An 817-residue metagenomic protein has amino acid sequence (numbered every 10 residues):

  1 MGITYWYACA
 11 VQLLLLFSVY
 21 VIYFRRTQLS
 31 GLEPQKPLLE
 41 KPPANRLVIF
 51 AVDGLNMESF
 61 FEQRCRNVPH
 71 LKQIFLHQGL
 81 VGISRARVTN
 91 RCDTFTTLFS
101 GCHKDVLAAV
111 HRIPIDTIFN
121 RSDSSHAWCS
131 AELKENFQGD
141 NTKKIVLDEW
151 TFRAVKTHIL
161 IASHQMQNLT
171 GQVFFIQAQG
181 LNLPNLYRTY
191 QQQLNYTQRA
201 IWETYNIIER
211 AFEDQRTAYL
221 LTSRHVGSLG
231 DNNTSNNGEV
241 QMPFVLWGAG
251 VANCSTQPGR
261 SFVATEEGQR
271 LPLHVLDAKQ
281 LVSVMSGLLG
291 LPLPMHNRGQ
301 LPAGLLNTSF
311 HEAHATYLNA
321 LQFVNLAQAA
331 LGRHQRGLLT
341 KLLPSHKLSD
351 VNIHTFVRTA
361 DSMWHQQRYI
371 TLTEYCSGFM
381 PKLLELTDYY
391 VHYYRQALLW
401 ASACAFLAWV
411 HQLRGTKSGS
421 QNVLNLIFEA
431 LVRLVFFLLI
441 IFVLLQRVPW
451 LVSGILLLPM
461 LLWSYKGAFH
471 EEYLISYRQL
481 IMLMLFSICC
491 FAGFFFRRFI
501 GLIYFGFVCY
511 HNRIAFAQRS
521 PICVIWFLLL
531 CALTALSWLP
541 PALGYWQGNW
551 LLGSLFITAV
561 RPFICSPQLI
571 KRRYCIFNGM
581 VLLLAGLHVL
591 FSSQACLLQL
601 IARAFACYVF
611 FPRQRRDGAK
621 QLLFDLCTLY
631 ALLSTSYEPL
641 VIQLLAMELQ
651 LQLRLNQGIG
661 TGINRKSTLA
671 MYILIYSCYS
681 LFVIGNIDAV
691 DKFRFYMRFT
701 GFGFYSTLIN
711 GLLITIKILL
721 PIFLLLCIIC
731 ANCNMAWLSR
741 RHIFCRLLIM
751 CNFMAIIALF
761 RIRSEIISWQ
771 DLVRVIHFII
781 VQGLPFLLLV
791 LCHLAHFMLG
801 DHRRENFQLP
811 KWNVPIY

Functional and structural regions predicted by a protein language model:
M1-N45, S59-V68, K72-F75, T89-T96 (+5 more regions): N-terminal secretory/membrane-targeting segments
A10-L15, P43-I49, G54-G171, Q179-N182 (+1 more regions): Active-site-proximal alpha/beta segments of enzymes that process anionic O-linked groups
L13-F24, Y393-Y817: Alpha-helical transmembrane segments of integral membrane proteins
E40-P42, E149-L169, F174-I176, G180-N233 (+1 more regions): A long, amphipathic alpha-helix that forms part of the scaffold/cap immediately adjacent to metal-dependent active
G54, R224-G227, G250: Active-site metal-binding loops of divalent metal-dependent hydrolases
S59-R64, F137-G139, N185-Y187, G230-T234 (+1 more regions): Short, solvent-exposed loop/turn and secondary-structure capping segments
C92-G101, T234-P292: Substrate-binding rim/cap in mid-to-C-terminal beta-strand-loop elements of soluble/periplasmic
V106, L301-Y390, W400-A405: Phosphate/adenylate-binding glycine loop and adjacent helical scaffold
